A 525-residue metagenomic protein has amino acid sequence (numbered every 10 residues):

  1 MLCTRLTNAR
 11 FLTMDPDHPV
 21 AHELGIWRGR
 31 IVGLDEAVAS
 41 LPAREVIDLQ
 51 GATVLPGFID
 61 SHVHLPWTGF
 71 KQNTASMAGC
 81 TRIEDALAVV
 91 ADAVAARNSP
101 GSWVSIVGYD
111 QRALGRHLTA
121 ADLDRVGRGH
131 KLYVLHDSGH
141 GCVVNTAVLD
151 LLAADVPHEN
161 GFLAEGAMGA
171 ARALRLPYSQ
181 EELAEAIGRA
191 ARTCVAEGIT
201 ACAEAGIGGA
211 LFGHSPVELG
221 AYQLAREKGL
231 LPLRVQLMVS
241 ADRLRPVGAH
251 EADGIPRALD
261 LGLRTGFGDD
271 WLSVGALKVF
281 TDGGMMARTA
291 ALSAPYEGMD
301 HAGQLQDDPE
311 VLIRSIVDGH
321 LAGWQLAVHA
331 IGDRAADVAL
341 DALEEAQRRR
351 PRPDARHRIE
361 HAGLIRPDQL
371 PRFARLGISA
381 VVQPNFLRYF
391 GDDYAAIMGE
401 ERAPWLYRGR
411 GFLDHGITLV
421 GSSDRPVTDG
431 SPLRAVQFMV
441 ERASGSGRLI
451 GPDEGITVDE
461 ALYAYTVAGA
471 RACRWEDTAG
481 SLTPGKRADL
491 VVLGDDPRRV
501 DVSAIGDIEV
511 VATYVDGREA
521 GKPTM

Functional and structural regions predicted by a protein language model:
M1-L2, P523-M525: Basic/polar N-terminal segments that are highly enriched at the extreme N-terminus, encompassing both cleavable
L2-T7, L12-W27, I31-L259, G275 (+8 more regions): Divalent metal-binding segments
S61, L376, A488: An anion/phosphate-binding loop that grips the pyrophosphate of nucleotide cofactors and donors
V107, L135, Q383, V491-G494 (+1 more regions): Residue-level recognition of conserved beta-strand edge/terminus positions
E185, V317-A327, I331-H357, H361-A362 (+3 more regions): His/Asp/Glu-enriched, well-ordered alpha-helical/loop segment that forms or immediately abuts the divalent-metal
R226-G229, G262-D269, R352, F373-R375: Acidic (Asp/Glu)-rich catalytic clusters
V510-T524: Short peripheral tails and domain-boundary helices/loops at the edges of structured domains
